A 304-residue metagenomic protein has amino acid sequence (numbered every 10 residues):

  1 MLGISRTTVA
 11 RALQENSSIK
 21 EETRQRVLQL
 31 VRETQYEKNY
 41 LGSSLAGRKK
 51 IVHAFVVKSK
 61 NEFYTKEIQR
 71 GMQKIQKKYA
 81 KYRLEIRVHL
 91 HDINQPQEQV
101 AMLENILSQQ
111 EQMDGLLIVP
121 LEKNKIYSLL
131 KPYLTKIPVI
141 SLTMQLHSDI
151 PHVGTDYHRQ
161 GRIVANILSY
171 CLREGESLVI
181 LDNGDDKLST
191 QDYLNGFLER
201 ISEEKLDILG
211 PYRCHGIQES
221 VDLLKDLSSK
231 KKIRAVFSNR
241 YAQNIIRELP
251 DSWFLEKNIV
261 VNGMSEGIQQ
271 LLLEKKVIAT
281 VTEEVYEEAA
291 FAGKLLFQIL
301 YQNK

Functional and structural regions predicted by a protein language model:
M1-G47: N-terminal helix-turn-helix DNA-binding module of bacterial transcription factors
K38-E98: Amphipathic helical "hinge" segments at domain boundaries
Y64-A80, Q160-V164, L188-D207, I245-E248 (+1 more regions): Short, solvent-exposed amphipathic alpha-helices that sit in or adjacent to ligand/effector-binding or catalytic
Q76-E98, V179-I180, L198-S220: Short beta-strand elements in bilobed, periplasmic/extracellular small-molecule ligand-binding domains
D114-T135, F197, L209-L271: Hydrophobic alpha-helical
L121-R159, S265-E274, I278: Flexible loop/hinge segments that line or gate small-molecule binding clefts
H152-V179, S220-D222, E266-Q269, E283-Y301: Hydrophobic alpha-helical segments within soluble ligand-binding/sensing domains
V164-K205, G210, L296, K304: An alpha-beta-alpha
